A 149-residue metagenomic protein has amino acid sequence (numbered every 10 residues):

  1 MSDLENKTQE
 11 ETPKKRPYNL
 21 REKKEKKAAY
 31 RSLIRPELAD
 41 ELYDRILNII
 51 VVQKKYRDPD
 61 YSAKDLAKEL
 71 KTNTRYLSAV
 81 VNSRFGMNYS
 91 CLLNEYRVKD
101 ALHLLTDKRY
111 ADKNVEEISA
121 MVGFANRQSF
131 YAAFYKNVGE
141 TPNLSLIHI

Functional and structural regions predicted by a protein language model:
S2-K108, D112, E116-E117, A133-K136 (+1 more regions): Membrane-proximal linker segments that couple transmembrane helices to downstream signaling/catalytic modules
T72, F124-A125: The short coil/loop that forms the "turn" connecting the two helices of the helix-turn-helix
E116, N126-R127: Short, polar N-cap/turn motifs at the start of nucleic acid-interacting alpha helices
F130: Binding-interface segments
I147-I149: Conserved small/polar residues in nucleotide/adenosyl-binding loops
